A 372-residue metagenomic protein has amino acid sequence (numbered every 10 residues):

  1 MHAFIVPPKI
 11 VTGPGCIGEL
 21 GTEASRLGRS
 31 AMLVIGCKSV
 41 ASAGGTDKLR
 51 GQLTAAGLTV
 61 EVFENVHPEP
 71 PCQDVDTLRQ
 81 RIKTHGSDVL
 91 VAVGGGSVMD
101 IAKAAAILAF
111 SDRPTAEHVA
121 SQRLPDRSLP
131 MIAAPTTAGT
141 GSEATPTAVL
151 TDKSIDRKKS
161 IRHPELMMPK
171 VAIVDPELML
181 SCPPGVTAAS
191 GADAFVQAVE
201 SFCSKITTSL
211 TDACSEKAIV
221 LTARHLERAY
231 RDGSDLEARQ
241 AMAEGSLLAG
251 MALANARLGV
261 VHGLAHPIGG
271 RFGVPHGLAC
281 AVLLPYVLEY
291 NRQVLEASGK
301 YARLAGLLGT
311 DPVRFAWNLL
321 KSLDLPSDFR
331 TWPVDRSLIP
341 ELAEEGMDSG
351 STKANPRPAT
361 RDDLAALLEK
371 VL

Functional and structural regions predicted by a protein language model:
M1-V89, F329: ATP/NTP phosphate-donor binding region
G13, L33-V34, P71, G96 (+9 more regions): Buried hydrophobic positions in well-ordered alpha/beta secondary-structure cores of metabolic enzymes
I17-L20, S42-G45, C72-Q73, S97-A104 (+3 more regions): Short glycine/serine/threonine-rich phosphate/pyrophosphate-binding segments that cradle anionic phosphate groups
Q73-P176: Glycine/threonine-rich beta-strand-loop-alpha-helix active-site module that forms ligand/phosphate-binding
G139, L247-C280, S349-K353: Glycine-rich phosphate/pyrophosphate-binding beta-alpha loops
T147-A256, P356: Carboxylate- and glycine-rich phosphate/diphosphate-binding segment that chelates Mg2+/Mn2+
R271-L338: Gly/Pro-rich interdomain helix-loop hinge
L338-L372: Short, amphipathic C-terminal "tail helix"
